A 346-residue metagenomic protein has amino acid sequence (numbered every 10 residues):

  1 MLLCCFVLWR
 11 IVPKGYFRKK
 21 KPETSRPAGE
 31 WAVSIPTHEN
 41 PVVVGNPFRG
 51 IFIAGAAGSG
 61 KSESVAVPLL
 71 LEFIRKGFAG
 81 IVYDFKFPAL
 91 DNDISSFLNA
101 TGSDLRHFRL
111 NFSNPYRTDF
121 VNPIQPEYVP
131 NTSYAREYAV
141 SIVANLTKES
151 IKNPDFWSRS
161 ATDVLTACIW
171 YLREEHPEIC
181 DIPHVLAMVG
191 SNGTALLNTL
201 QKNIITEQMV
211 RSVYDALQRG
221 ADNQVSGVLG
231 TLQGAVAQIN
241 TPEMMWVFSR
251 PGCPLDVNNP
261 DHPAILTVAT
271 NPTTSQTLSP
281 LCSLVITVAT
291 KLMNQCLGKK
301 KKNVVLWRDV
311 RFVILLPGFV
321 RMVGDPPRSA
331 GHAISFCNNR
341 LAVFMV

Functional and structural regions predicted by a protein language model:
M1-L2: Hydrophobic alpha-helical transmembrane segments
F6: Acidic-aromatic/histidine active-site loop/patch
W9, P13-P22, H38, V42-H332 (+1 more regions): P-loop NTPase motor domains
E23-E39: Membrane-cytosol interface motif
N338: H-loop/switch region of ABC-family ATPase nucleotide-binding domains
F344-V346: Short, glycine/polar-rich helix-capping loops at beta-to-alpha or helix-loop-helix junctions that flank or form
